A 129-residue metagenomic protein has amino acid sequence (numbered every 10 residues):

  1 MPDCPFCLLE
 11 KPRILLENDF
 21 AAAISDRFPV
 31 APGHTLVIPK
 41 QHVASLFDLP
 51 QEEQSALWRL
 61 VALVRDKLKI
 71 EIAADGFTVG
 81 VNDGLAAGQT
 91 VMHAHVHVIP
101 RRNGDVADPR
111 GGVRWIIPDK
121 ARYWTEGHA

Functional and structural regions predicted by a protein language model:
M1-A129: HIT superfamily nucleotide-processing domains
